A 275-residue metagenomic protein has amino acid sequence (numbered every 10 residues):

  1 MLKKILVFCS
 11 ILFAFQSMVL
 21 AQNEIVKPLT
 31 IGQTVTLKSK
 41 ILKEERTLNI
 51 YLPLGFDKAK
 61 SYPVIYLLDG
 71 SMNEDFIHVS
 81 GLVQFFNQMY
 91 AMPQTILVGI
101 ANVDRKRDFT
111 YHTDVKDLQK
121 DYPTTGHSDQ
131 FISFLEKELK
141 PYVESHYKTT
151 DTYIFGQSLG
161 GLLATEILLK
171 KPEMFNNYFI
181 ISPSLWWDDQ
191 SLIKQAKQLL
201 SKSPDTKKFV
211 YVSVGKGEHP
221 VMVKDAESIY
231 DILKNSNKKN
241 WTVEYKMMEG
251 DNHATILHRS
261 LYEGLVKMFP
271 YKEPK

Functional and structural regions predicted by a protein language model:
M1-E24: Bacterial Sec-dependent N-terminal signal peptides
V19-P63: A domain-start/cap signature at the N-terminus of enzymes
V35, V64-F134, E138, Y142 (+1 more regions): Serine-hydrolase catalytic machinery in alpha/beta-hydrolase-like enzymes
Y147-S158, Y178: Alpha/beta-hydrolase fold nucleophile elbow
G161-P172: Short glycine-enriched nucleophile-adjacent loop and the immediately C-terminal alpha-helix near the catalytic center
K170-K207: Mobile cap/lid helix-loop segments that gate and shape the active-site cleft of serine hydrolases
V212-V214: Short beta-strand/loop motif that positions the catalytic acidic residue of the alpha/beta-hydrolase fold
H219-K275: C-terminal catalytic histidine-bearing segment of alpha/beta-hydrolase fold enzymes
